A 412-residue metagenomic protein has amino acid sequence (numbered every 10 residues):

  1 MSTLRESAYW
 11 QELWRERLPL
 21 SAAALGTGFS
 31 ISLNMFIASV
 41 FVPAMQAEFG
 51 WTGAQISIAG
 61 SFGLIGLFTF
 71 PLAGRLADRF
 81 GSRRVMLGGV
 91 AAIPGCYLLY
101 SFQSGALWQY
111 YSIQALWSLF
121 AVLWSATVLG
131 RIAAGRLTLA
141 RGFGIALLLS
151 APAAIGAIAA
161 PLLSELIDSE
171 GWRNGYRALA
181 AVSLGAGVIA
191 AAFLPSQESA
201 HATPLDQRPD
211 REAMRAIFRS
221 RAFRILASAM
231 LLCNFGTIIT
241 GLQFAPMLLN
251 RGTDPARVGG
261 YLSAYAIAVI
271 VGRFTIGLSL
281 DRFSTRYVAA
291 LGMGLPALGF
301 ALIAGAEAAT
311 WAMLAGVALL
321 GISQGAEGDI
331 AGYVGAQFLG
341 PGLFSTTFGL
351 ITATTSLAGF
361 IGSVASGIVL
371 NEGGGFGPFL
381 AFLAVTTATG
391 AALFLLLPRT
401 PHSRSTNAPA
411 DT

Functional and structural regions predicted by a protein language model:
P19-G53, A73, A159-A160, T240-A245: Extracytoplasmic
A38-M45, S220-F274: Extracytoplasmic gate region of multi-pass secondary transporters
S61-R75, S263-T275: Central cavity-lining transmembrane alpha-helices of secondary-active solute carriers, predominantly the Major
T69-A106, L280: Conserved MFS/SLC helix-loop-helix module at the cytosolic interface between two early adjacent transmembrane helices
Q114-S150: Cytoplasmic helix-loop-helix junction between adjacent transmembrane helices in 12-TM secondary transporters
A151-P195: Helix-loop-helix hairpin linking two adjacent transmembrane segments in secondary transporters
Y265-V269, R282-V334: C-terminal transmembrane helical hairpin of 12-TM major facilitator-type secondary transporters
F338-G373: A late C-terminal transmembrane helix in Major Facilitator Superfamily
